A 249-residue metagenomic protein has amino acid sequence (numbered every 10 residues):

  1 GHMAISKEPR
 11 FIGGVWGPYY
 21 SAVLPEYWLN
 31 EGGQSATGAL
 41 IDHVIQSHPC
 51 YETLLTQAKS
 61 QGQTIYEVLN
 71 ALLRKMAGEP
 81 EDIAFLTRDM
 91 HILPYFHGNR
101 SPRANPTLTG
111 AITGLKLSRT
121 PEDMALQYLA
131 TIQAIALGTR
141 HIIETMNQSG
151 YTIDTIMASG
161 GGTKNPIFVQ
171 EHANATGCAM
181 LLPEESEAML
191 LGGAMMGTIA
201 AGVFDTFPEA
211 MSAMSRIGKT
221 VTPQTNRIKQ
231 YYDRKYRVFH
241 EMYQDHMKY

Functional and structural regions predicted by a protein language model:
G1-S159, K164-Y249: Active-site core segments that coordinate phosphate-bearing ligands/cofactors across diverse enzyme families
